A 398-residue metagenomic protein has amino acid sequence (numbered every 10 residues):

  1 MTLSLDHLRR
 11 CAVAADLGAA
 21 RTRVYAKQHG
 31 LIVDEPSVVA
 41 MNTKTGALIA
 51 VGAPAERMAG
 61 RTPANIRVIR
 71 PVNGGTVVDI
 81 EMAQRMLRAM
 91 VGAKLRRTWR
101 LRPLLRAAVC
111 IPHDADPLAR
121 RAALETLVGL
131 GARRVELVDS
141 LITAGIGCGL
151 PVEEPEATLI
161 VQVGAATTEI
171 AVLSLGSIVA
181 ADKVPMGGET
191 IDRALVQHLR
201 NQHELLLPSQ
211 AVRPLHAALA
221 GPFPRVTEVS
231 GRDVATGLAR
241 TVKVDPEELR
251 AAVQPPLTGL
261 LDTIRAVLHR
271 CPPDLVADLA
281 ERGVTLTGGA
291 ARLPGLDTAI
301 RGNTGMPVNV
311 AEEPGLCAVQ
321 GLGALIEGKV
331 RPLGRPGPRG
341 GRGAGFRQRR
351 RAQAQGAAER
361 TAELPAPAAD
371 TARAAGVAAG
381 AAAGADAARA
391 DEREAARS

Functional and structural regions predicted by a protein language model:
M1-I160, L173-V284, A291-A318, G323-S398: Nucleotide/phosphate-binding catalytic cleft detector across ATP-hydrolyzing and phosphate-transferring enzymes
